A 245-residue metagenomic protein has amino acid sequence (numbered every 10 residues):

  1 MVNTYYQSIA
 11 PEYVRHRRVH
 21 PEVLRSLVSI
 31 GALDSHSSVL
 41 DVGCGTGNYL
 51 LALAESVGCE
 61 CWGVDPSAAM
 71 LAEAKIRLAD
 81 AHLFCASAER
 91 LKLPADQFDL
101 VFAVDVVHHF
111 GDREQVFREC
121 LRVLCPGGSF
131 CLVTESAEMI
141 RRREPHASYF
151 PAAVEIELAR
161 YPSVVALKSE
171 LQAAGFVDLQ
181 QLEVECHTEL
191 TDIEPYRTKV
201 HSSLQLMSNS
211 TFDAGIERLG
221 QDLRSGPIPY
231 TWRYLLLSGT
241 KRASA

Functional and structural regions predicted by a protein language model:
M1-D34, N48-A52, M70-E73, M139 (+2 more regions): Conserved class I S-adenosyl-L-methionine
L40-V42, T46-R90: Class I SAM-dependent methyltransferase SAM/SAH-binding core
T46, L179-A245: Conserved Class I S-adenosyl-L-methionine
F102: A conserved beta-strand element that flanks and buttresses the S-adenosyl-L-methionine
D105-H109: Short catalytic micro-motifs in class I SAM-dependent methyltransferases
E114-P126: A short glycine-rich, Lys/Arg-flanked "PGG" loop and its adjoining helix->strand segment in the class I
C131-A159: Conserved class I S-adenosyl-L-methionine
A159-A174: Short alpha-helix
